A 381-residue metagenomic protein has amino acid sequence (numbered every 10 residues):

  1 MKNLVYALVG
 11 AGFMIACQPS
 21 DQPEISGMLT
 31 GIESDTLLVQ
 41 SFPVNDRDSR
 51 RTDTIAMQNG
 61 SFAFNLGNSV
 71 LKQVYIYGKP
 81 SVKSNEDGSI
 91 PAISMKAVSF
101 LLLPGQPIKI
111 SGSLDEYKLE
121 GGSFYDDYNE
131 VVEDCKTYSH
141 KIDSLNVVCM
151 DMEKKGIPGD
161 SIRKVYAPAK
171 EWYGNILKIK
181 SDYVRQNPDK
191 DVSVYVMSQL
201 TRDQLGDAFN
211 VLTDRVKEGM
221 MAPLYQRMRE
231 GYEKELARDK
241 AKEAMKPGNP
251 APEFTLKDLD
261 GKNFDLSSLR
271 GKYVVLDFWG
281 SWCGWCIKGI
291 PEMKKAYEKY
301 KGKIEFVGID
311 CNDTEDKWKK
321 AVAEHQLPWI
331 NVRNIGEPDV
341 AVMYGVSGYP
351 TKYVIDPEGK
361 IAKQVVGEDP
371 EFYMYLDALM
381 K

Functional and structural regions predicted by a protein language model:
K2-L8: Sec-dependent signal peptide recognition, specifically the positively charged N-region followed immediately by
C17-P168, I176: A non-transmembrane, solvent-exposed segment enriched in polar/low-complexity residues
P188-Q199: Amphipathic alpha-helical repeat scaffolds of TPR domains
G206-K257, K262, S267-K272, E298 (+3 more regions): N-proximal helix/coil linker or "cap" segments that precede and/or mark the start of modular domains
R270-G271, F278-K295: Conserved redox-active cysteine motifs that mediate thiol-disulfide chemistry, especially di-cysteine Cys-X(1-2)-Cys
I287-H325, V332, G336-M343, M374-Y375: Structural microenvironment flanking redox-active thiols in thiol-disulfide oxidoreductases
H325-L327, G336-M380: Thiol/disulfide oxidoreductase modules built on the thioredoxin-like
